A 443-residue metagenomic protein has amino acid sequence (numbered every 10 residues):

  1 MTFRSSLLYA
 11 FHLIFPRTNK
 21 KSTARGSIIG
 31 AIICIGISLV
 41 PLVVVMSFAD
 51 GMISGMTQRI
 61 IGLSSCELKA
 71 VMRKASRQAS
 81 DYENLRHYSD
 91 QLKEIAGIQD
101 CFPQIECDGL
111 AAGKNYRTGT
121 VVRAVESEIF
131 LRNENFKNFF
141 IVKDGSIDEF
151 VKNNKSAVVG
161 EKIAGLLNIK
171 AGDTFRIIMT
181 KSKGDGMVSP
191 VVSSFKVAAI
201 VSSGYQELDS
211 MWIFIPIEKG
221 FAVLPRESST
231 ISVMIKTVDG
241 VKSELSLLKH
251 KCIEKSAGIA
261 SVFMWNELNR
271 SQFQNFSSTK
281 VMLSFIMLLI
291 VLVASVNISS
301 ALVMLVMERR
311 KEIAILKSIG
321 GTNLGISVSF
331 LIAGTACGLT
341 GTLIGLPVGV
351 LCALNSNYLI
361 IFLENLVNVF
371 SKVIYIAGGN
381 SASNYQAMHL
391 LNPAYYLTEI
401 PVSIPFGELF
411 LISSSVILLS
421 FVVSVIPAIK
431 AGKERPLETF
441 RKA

Functional and structural regions predicted by a protein language model:
M1-L39, N323-L324, K433, E438-A443: N-terminal Sec/SRP start-transfer signal
R4, T398-A443: C-terminal membrane-exit region of the final transmembrane helix in multipass inner-membrane proteins
T18-I29, S243-V296, L305-M307, L316: Peri-transmembrane interface segments
G26-S27, V40-S65, N357: Alpha-helical transmembrane segments
G62-K114, G119-A124, V369-S383, M388-H389: Membrane-proximal extracellular/periplasmic loop immediately following the first transmembrane helix
R86-R226: A structural signal for hydrophobic secondary-structure junctions, strongest on transmembrane helix-loop-helix units
I344-L411: Short helix-loop junctions at transmembrane helix boundaries
